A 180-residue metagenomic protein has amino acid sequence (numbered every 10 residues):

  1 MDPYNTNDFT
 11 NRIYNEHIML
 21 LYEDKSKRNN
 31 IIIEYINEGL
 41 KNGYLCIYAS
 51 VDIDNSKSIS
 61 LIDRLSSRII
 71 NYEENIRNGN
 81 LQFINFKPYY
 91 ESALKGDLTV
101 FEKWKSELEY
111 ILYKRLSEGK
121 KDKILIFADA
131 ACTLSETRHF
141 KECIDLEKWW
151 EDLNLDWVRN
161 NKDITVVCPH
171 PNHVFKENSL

Functional and structural regions predicted by a protein language model:
M1-L180: Non-catalytic regulatory/interaction regions at protein termini and inter-domain linkers
